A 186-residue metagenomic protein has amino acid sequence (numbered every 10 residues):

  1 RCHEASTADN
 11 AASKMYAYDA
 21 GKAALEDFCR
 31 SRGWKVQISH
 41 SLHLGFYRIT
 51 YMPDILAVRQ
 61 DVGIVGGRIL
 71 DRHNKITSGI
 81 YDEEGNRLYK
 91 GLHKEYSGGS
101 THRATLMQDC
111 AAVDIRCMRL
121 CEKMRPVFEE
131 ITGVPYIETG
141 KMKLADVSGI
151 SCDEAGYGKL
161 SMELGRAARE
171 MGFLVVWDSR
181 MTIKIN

Functional and structural regions predicted by a protein language model:
R1-I55, R103-Q108, E129-N186: C-terminal catalytic/acceptor-binding lobe
H3, R68, C121-K123: Structured loops at beta-to-helix junctions and adjacent beta-edge loops in soluble globular domains
S6, D71-H73, P126: Feature marks short, surface-exposed loop/turn motifs that line or immediately flank catalytic pockets and channel
P53-R87, L174, M181: Conserved donor NDP-sugar-binding/catalytic core segment of glycosyltransferases
R59-D61, V113-D114, E170-M171: Short, well-ordered loop/turn elements at secondary-structure boundaries
V62-V65, N74-G79, Q108-C110, C117 (+3 more regions): Extended hydrophobic-aromatic, low-complexity segments
S78-Y81, E95-G99, G165: Glycine-centered structural positions embedded in regular secondary structure
G85-M124, V134-G140: A recurrent flexible, glycine/aromatic-enriched loop bordering the glycosyltransferase active site that acts as
